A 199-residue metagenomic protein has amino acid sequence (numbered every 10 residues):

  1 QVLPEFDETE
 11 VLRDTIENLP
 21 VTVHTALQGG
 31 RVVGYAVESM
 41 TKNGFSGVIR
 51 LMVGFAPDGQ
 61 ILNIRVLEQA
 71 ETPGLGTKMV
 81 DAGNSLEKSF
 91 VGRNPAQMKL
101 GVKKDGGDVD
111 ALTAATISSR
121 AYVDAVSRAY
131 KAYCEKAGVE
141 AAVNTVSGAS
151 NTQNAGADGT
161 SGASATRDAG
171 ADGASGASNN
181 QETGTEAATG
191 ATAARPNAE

Functional and structural regions predicted by a protein language model:
Q1-G148, D168, E182, E186 (+1 more regions): Flexible, solvent-exposed loop/hinge segments and secondary-structure transition points
A149-T185, T189: Long, intrinsically disordered low-complexity tandem-repeat segments
